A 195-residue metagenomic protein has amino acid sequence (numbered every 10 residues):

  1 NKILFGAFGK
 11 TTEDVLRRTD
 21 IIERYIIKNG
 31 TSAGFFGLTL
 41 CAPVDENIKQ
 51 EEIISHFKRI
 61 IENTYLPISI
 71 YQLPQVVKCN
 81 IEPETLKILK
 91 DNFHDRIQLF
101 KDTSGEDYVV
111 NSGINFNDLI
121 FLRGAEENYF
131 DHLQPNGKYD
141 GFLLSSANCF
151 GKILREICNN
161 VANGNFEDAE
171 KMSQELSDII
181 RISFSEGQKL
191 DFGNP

Functional and structural regions predicted by a protein language model:
N1-K78: Active-site beta->alpha loop and helix N-cap motifs at the rims of alpha/beta catalytic domains
R59-L66, L73-L190: Catalytic alpha/beta core domains of metabolic enzymes, predominantly
D191-P195: A mid-to-C-terminal "edge-of-domain" accessory segment
